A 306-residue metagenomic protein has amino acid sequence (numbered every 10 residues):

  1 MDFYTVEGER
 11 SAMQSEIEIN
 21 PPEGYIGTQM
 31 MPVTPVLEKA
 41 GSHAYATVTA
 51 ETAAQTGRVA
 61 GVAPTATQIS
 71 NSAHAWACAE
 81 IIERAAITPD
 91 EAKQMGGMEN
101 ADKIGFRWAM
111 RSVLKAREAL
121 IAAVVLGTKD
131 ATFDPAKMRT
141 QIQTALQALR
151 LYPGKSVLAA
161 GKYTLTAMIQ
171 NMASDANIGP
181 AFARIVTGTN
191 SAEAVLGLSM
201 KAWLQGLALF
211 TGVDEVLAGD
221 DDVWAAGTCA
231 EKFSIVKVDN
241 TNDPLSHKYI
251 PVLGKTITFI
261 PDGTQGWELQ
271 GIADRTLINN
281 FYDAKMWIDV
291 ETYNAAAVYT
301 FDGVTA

Functional and structural regions predicted by a protein language model:
M1-T28, P32-V36, Q265-A306: Protruding loop/beta-arch "assembly-hinge" segments enriched in small, turn-prone residues
S15-R84: Assembly/oligomerization interface modules of large self-assembling protein complexes
T28-Q29, A119-A122, I185, V216-A218: Short glycine-rich, low-complexity/disordered patches
H43-A46, T67-I69, V223-A226, K232-K237 (+1 more regions): Generic recognition of long tandem-repeat/solenoid scaffolds
S70-T166, L269-Y293: Long, contiguous amphipathic alpha-helices that act as assembly "spine/axial" helices in icosahedral shell and virion
R111, T189, G303-A306: Short, cationic low-complexity segments
L151-T256: Extended oligomerization regions of viral-like shell subunits
N240-D283: C-terminal structured domain segments
